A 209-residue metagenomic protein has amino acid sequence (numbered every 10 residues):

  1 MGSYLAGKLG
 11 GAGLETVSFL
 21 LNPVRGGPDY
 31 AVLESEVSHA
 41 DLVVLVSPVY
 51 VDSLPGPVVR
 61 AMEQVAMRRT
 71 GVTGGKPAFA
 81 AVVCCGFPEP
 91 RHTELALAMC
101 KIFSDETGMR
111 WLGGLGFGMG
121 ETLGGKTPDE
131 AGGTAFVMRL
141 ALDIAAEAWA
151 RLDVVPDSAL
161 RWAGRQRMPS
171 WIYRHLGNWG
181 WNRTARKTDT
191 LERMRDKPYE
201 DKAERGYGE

Functional and structural regions predicted by a protein language model:
M1-G74, V154-E209: N-terminal beta1-alpha1-beta2 submodule of the flavodoxin-like/Rossmannoid cofactor-binding fold
K8, R68, E106, A145-L152: Change "in soluble alpha/beta enzymes" to "in soluble alpha/beta proteins
E15, E34-E36, E63, E89 (+7 more regions): Glutamate identity and glutamate-enriched acidic tracts
E34, P55, E94, F136-R139: Non-membrane alpha-helical structural segments and their capping/turn regions in soluble enzymes
P57-A61, M99, A141: Alpha-helical scaffold elements adjacent to nucleotide-binding pockets in ATP/GTP-utilizing enzyme cores
A78-P128, G132-F136: Short, glycine-/small-residue-rich phosphate/pyrophosphate-handling segment
A80-P90, R110-W111, R139-V154, H175-D196: Short flexible/disordered coil segments
G114-G177: A conserved mid-domain beta-alpha-beta active-site/ligand-binding segment of alpha/beta enzyme cores
